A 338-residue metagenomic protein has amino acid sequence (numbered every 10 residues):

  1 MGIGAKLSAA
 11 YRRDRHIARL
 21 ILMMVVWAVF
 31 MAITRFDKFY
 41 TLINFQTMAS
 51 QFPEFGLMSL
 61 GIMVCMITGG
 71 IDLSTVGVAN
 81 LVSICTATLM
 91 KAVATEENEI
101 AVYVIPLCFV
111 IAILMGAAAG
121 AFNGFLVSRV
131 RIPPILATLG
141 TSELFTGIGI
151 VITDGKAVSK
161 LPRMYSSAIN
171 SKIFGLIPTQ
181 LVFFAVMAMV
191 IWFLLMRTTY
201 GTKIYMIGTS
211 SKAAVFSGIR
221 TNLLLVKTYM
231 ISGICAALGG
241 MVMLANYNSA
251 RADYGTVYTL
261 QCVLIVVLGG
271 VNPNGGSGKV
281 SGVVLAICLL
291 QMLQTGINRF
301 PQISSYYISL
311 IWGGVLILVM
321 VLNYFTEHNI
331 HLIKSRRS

Functional and structural regions predicted by a protein language model:
M1-M24, A28-V29, F216-L223, L293-S338: Cytosolic-side transmembrane-helix boundaries in multi-pass membrane proteins
K6, V130, P134-R197, L224-V226 (+4 more regions): Transmembrane helix-bundle core of multi-pass membrane transporters and related energy-transducing complexes
R19-A32, I62, A112-G116, S142-G147 (+5 more regions): Hydrophobic core segments of alpha-helical transmembrane domains in multi-pass membrane transport and ion-translocation
W27-T34, T41-A94, F125-R131, V267-S277 (+1 more regions): Single transmembrane alpha-helix segments in multi-pass membrane proteins
F36-T47, I150-I152, L195, G201 (+2 more regions): Inter-helical junctions in multi-pass inner-membrane proteins, predominant in energy-converting antiporter-like
T95-S142, A286: Alpha-helical transmembrane segments within multi-pass membrane transporters and channels
V104-A112, A118-N123, L176-R251: Helix-loop-helix "hairpin" substructures at the membrane interface of multi-pass membrane proteins
A236, A250-G313: Transmembrane alpha-helical segments in multi-pass inner-membrane proteins
